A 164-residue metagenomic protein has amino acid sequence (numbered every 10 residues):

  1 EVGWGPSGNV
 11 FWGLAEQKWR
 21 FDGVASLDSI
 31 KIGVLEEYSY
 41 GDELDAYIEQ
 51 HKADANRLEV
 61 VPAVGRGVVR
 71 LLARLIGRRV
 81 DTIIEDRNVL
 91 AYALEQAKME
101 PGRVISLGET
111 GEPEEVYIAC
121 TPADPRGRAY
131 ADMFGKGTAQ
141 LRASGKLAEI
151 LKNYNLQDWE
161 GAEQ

Functional and structural regions predicted by a protein language model:
E1-G5, W19-S26, A73-G77, D81 (+2 more regions): N-terminal secretory signal peptides
E1-L27, E37-Y40, L107-T110: Acidic, polar ligand-binding/catalytic clefts
V2, Y38-G65, L72, L94-E100 (+1 more regions): Ligand-binding cleft/hinge of the Venus flytrap
G5-G8, K98-G135, Y154-Q164: Periplasmic-binding protein-like
G8, V24, G41-L44, V68-L72 (+5 more regions): Extracytoplasmic/secreted envelope proteins and their assembly/folding machinery, especially bacterial periplasmic
K18, A25-Y38, I118-Q157: Extended ligand-binding regions for polar small-molecule ligands
A25-D28, R66-V89, Q96: Short helices/loops that flank or line small-molecule/ion binding pockets
D45-A46, D81-P113: A ligand-binding cleft/hinge motif common to bilobed small-molecule-binding domains
